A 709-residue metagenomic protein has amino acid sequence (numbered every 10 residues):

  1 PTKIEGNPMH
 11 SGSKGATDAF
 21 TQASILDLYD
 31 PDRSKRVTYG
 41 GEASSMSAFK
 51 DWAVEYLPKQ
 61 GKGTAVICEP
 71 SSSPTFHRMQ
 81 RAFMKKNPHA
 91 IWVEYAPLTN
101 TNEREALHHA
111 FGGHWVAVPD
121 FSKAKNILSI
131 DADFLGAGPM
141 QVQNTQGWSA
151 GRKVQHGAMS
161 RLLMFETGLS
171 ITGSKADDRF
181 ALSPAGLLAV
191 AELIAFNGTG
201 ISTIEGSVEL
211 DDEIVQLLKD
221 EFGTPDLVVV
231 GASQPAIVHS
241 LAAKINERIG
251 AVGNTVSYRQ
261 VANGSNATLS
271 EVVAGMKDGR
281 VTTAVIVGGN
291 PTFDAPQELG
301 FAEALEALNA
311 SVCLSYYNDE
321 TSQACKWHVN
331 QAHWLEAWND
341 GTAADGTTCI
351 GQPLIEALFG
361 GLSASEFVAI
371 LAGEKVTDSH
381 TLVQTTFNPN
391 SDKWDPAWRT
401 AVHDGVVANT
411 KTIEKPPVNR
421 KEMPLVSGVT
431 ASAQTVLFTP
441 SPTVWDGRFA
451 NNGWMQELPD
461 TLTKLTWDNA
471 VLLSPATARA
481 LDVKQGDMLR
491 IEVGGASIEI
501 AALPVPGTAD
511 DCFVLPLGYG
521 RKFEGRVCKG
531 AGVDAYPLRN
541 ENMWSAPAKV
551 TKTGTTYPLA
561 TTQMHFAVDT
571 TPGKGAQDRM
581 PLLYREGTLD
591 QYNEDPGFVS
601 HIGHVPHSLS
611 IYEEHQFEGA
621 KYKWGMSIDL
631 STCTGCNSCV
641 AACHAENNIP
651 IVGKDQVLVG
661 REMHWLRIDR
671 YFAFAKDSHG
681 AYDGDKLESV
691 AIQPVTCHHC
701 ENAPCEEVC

Functional and structural regions predicted by a protein language model:
P1-V208, E213-Q216, T466-L472, A476-A480 (+1 more regions): N-terminal export/assembly segments and adjacent metallocofactor-ligating motifs of anaerobic energy-metabolism
A137-A158, P296-V312, T347-I350: A short, gly/pro- and small-residue-rich
S174-F180, N330-A332, T347-A357: Short beta-alpha connecting loops at secondary-structure transitions that line or flank enzyme active sites
D178-K277, V383, P389-V406, T410-K411: Active-site phosphate/pyrophosphate-binding segments
M276-G279, F293-E336, P475-A476, L481: Hydrophobic alpha/beta core scaffold segments
Y317-G351, E662-Y671: Flexible glycine/proline-rich, aromatic-decorated loop/lid segments
A357-E414, D487, D655: N-terminal leader/propeptide and maturation segments of large enzyme subunits in energy/redox metabolism and hydrolases
F387-T463: Long, low-complexity segments enriched in small/aliphatic residues
